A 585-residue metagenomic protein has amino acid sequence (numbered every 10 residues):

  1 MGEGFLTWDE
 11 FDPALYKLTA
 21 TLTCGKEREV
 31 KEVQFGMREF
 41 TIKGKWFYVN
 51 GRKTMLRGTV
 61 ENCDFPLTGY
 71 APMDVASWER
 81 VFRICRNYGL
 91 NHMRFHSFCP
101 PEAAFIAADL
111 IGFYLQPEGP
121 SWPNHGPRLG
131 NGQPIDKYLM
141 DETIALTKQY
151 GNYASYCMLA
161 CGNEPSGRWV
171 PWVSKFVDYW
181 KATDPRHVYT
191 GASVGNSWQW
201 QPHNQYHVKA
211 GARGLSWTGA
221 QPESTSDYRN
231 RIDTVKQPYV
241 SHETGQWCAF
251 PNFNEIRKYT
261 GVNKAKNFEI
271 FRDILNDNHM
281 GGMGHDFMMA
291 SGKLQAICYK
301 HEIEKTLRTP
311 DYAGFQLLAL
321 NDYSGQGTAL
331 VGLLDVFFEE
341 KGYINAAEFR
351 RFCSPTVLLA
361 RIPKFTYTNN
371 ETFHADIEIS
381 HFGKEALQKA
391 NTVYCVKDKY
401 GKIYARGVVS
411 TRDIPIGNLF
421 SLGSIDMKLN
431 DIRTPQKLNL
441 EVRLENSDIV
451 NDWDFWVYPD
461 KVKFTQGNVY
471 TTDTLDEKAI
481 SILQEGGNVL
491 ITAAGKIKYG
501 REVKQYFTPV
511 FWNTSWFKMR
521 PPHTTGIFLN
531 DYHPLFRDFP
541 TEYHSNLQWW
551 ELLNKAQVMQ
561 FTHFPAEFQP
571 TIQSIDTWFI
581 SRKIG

Functional and structural regions predicted by a protein language model:
M1-H96, A107, E142, C157-M158 (+6 more regions): Secreted/periplasmic carbohydrate-active enzymes, especially glycoside hydrolases
T54-L56, P238-H242, L490-I491, G585: Short hydrophobic-aromatic micro-motifs
W78, V173, Y299, G342 (+1 more regions): A structural signal for well-ordered alpha-helical scaffolds and beta->alpha junctions
R80-C85, H92-L334: Substrate-binding/catalytic cleft of secreted carbohydrate-active enzymes, primarily glycoside hydrolases
V188-N196, V408-S410, A494, V510-H523: A generic structural motif
G467-N513: Short alpha-beta junction capping motif
K498-Y499, S515-G585: Catalytic beta-strand/loop cores that center a nucleophilic Ser/Cys/Thr and support acyl-enzyme chemistry
